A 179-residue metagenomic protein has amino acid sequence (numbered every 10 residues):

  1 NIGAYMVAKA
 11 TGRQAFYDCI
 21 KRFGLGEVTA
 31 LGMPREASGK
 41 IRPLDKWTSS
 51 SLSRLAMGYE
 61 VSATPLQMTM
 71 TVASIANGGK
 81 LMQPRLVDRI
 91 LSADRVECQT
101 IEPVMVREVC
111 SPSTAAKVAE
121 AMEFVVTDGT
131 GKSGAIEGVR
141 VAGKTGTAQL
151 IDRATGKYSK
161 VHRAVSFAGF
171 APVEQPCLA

Functional and structural regions predicted by a protein language model:
N1-A179: Beta-lactam-recognizing serine transpeptidase/beta-lactamase-like catalytic domain environment
